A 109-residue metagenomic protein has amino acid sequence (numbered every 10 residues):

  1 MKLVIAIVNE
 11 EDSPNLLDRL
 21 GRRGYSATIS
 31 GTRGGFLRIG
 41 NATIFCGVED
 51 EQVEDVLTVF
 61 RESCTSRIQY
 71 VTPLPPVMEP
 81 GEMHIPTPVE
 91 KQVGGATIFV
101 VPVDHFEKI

Functional and structural regions predicted by a protein language model:
M1-I109: Positively charged, small/polar-rich N-terminal and surface patches that mediate targeting and assembly and bind
